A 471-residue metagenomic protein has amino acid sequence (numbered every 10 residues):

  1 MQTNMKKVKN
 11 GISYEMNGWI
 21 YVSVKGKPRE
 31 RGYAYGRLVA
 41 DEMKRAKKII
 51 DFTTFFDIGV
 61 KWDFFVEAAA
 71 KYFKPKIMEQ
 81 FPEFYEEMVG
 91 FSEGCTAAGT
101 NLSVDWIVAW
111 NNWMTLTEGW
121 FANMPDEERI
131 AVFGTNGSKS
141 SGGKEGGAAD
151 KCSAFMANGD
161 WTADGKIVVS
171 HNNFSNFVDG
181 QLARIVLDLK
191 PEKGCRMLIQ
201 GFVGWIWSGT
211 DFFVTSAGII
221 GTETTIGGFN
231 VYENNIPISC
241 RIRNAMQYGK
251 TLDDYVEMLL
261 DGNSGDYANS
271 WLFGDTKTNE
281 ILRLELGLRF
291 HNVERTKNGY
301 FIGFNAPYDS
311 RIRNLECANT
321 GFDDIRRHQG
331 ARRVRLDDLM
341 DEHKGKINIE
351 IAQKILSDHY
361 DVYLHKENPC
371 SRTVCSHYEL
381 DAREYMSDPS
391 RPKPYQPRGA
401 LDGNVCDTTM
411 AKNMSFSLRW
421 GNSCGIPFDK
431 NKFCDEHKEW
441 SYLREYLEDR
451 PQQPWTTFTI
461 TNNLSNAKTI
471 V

Functional and structural regions predicted by a protein language model:
M1-D253, L260-D266, W271-P307, N314-V471: N-terminal mature-domain region immediately after signal-peptide cleavage in secreted/organellar precursors
